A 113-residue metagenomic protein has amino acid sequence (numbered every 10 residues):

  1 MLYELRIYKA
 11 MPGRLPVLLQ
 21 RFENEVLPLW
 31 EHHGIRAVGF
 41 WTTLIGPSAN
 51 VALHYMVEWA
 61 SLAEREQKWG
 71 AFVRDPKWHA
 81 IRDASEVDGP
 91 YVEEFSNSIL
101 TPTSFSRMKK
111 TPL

Functional and structural regions predicted by a protein language model:
Y3-Y8, H54: Active-site-flanking beta-strand signature of metal-NTP-handling nucleotidyl enzymes and homologous cyclase-like
L5, E64-Q67, S106: Short, intrinsically disordered low-complexity segments
R6, S98-L100: Residues in well-ordered beta-strands of folded domains
P16-V38, G46, N50, E58-S98 (+1 more regions): An amphipathic, aromatic/His-enriched active-site/gating alpha helix that lines ligand/cofactor pockets
W41: Surface loop/turn signatures of beta-propeller and other carbohydrate-active proteins
I45-G46, F105: Surface-exposed, flexible loop/turn segments at secondary-structure boundaries
L100-L113: Acidic/histidine-enriched, glycine/proline-rich intrinsically disordered or flexible terminal extensions
